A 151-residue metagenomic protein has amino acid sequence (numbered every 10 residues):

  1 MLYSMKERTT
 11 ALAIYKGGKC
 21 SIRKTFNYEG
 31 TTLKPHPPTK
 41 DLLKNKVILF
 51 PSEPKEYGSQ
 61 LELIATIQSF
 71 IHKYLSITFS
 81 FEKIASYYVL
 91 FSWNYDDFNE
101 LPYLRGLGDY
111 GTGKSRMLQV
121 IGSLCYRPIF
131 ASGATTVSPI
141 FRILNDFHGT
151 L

Functional and structural regions predicted by a protein language model:
M1-E62: Extended, charged/polar low-complexity intrinsically disordered regions
T39-N145: P-loop NTPase catalytic core of nucleic-acid-dependent motor ATPases
D146-L151: Conserved P-loop NTPase "ATPase switch" module shared by AAA+ and STAND
